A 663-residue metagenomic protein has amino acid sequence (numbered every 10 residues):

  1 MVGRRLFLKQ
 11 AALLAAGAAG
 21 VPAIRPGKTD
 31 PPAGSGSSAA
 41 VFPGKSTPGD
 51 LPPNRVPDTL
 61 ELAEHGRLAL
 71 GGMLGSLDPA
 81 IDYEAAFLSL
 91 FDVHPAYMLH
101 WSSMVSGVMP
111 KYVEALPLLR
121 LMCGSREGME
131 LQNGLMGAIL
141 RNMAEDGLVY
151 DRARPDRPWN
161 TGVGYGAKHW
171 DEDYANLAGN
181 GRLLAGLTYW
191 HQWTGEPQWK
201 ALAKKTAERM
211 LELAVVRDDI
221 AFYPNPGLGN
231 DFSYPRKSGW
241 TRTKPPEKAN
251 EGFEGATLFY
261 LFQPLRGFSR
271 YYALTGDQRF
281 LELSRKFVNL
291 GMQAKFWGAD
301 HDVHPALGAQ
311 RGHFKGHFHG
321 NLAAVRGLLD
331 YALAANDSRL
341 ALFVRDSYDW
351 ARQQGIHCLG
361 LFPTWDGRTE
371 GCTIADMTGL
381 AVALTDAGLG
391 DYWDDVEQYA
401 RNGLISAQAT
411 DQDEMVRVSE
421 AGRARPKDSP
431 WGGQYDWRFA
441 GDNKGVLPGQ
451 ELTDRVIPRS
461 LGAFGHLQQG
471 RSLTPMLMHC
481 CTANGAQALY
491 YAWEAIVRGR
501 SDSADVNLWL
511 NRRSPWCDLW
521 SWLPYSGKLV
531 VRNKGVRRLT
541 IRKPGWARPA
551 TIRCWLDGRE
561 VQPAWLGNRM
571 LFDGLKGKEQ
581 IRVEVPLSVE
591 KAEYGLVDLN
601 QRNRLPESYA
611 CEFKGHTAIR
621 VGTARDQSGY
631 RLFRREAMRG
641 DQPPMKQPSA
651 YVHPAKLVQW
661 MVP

Functional and structural regions predicted by a protein language model:
M1-A15: N-terminal secretory signal peptides and thylakoid transit peptides that target proteins across membranes
L13-G17, V21, P31-K111, L118 (+6 more regions): Low-complexity, Ser/Thr/Pro/Gly-enriched N-terminal "stalk/linker" regions
A39-A40, G71, S284, W393-I405 (+5 more regions): C-terminal beta-rich recognition modules with glycine/proline-rich loops and embedded aromatic residues
P48-R55, P110-R126, R182-P197, F262-Q278 (+3 more regions): Well-ordered alpha-helical scaffold segments within catalytic/enzyme domains
D58-M73, G124-N142, T194-L213, T275-Q293 (+4 more regions): Extended, well-ordered alpha-helical scaffold segments
D92-M109, T161-N180, Y223-P224, L228-F262 (+5 more regions): Solvent-exposed loop and edge beta-strand segments that line ligand/cofactor-binding and catalytic clefts
G535-G545: Surface-exposed beta-strand/loop patches in extracellular or lumenal glycoproteins
P549-D573, K591-V597: Solvent-exposed beta-strand/loop surfaces of large extracellular or lumenal domains
